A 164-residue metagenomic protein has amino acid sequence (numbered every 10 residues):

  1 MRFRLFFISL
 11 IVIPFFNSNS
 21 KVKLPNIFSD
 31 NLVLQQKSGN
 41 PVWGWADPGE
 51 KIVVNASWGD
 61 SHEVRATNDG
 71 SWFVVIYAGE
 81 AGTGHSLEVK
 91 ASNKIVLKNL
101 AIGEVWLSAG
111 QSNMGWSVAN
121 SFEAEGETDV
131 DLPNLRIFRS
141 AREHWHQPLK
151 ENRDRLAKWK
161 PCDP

Functional and structural regions predicted by a protein language model:
M1-K21: Bacterial Sec-dependent N-terminal signal peptides
S20-P164: Cell-envelope and extracellular/periplasmic
